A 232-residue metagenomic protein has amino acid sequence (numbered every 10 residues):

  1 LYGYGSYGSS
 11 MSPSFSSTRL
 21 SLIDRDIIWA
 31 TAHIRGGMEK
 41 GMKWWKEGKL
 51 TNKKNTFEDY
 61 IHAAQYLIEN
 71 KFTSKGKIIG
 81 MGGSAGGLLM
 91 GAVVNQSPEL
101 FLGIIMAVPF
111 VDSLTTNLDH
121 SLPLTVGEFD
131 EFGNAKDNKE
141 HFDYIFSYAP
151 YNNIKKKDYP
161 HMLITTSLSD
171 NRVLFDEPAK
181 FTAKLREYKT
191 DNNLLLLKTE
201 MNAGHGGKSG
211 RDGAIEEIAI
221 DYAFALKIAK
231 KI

Functional and structural regions predicted by a protein language model:
L1-S6: Short beta-strand element of the alpha/beta-hydrolase
G8-S14, E39: Glycine/threonine-rich flexible loop motifs
P13-A32: Short amphipathic alpha-helix adjacent to the substrate-entry channel of hydrolases
I34-I232: Active-site-proximal cap/loop segments of hydrolase catalytic domains
